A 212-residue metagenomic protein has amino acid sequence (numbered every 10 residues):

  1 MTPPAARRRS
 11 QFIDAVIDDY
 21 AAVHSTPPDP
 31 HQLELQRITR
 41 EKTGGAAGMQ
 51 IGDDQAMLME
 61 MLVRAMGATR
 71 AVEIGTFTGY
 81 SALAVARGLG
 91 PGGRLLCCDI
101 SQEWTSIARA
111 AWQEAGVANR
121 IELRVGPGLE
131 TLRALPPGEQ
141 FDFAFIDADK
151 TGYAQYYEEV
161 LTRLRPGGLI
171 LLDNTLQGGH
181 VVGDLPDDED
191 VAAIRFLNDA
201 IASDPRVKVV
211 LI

Functional and structural regions predicted by a protein language model:
M1-F143, K150-L171, T175-I212: A short alpha-helical cap/connector motif
